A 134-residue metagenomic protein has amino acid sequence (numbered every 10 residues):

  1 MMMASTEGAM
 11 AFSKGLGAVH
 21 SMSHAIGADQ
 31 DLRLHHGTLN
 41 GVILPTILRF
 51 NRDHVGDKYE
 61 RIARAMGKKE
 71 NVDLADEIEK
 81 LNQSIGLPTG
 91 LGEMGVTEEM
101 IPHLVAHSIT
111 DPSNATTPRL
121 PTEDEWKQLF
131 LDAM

Functional and structural regions predicted by a protein language model:
M2-S13, G27-A28: Glycine-rich phosphate/diphosphate-binding loops and the adjacent beta-loop-alpha structural elements that coordinate
M2-S5, S23, P45, A75 (+2 more regions): Generic structural concept
A4-G8, F50, L81-S84, T110-D111: A short structural micro-motif
F12, L87, S113-T117: Short arginine-rich
F12-H24, L34-L39: Conserved phosphate/anionic-ligand binding catalytic regions in large, soluble enzymes, centered on
A28-M100: Gly/Pro-rich interdomain helix-loop hinge
T97-M134: Short, amphipathic C-terminal "tail helix"
